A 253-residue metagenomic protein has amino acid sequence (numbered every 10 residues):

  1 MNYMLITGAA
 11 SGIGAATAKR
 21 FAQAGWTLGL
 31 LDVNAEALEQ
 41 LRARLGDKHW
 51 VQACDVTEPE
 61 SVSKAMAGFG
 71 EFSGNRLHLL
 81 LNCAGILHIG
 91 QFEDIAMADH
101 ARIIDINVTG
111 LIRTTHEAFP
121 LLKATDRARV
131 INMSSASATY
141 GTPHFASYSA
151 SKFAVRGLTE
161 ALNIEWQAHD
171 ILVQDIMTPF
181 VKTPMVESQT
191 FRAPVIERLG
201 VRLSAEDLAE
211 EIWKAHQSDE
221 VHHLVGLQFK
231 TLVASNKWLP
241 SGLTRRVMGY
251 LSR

Functional and structural regions predicted by a protein language model:
A10-S11: Conserved glycine-rich cofactor-binding loop
A53-K64, M97: The beta1-alpha1 cofactor-binding region of Rossmann-like NAD(H)/NADP(H)-dependent oxidoreductases
C83-H88: Conserved NAD(P)H cofactor-binding loop of Rossmann-fold oxidoreductase domains
Q91-F92, A96-R102: Substrate-binding pocket helix/loop in short-chain dehydrogenase/reductase
T115, S151: Active-site helix of classical SDR
S135: Residue(s) in the substrate-gating loop at a strand-loop-helix junction that position the organic substrate next
E165-L227: SDR active-site lid
